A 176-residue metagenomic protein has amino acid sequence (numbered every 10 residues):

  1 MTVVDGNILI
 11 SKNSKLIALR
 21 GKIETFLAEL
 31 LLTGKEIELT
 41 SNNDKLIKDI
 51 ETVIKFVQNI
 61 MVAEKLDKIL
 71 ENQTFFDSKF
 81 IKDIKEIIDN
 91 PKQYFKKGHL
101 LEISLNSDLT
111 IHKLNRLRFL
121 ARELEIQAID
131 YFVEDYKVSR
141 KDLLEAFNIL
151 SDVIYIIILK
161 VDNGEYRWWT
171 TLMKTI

Functional and structural regions predicted by a protein language model:
M1-I176: Phosphate/pyrophosphate-binding loop motifs in nucleotide- or prenyl diphosphate-using proteins
